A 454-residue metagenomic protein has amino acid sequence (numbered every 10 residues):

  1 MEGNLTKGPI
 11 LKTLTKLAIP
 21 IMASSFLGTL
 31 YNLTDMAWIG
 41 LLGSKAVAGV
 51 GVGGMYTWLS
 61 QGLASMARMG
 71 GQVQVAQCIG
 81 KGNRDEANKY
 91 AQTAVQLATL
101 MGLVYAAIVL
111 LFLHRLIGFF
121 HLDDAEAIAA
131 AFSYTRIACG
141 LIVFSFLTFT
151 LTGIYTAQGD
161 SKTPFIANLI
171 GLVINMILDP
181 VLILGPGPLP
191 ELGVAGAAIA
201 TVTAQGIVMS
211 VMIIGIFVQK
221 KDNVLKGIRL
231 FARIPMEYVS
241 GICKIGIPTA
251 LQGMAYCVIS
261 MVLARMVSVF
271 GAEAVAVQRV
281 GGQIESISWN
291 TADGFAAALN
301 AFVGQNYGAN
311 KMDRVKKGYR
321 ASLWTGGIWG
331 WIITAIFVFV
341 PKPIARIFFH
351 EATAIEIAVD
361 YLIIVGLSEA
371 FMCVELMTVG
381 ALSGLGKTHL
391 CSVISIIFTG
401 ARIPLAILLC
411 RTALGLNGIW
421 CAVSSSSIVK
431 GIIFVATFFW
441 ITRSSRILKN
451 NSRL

Functional and structural regions predicted by a protein language model:
M1-A18, V75-V143, L189-I247, V303-S368 (+1 more regions): Short alpha-helical transmembrane segments in multi-pass integral membrane proteins
K7, L11-L30, T34, Y56-L63 (+8 more regions): Residue-level signal for short hydrophobic patches within transmembrane helices of multi-pass membrane transporters
K16-D35, I137, G171, A204-V208 (+4 more regions): Transmembrane helical elements of multi-pass membrane transporters/channels
F26, L30-A48, I117-A125, V181-L192 (+4 more regions): Helix-terminus/linker motif at the lipid-water interface of multi-pass membrane proteins
S44-M55, T135, A198, A272-I287 (+2 more regions): Small-residue hotspots at the loop-to-helix junctions and early N-terminal turns of transmembrane alpha-helices
V47-A107, S145-P164, A264, V277-P341 (+2 more regions): Small-residue-rich hydrophobic transmembrane alpha-helices
L59-G62, A106, N175-P180, M209-I213 (+4 more regions): Hydrophobic transmembrane alpha-helices of multi-pass small-molecule transporters
S65-R68, A138-T156, P164-L172, A197-M212 (+4 more regions): Short runs within selected transmembrane alpha-helices of multi-pass transporters and secretion channels
